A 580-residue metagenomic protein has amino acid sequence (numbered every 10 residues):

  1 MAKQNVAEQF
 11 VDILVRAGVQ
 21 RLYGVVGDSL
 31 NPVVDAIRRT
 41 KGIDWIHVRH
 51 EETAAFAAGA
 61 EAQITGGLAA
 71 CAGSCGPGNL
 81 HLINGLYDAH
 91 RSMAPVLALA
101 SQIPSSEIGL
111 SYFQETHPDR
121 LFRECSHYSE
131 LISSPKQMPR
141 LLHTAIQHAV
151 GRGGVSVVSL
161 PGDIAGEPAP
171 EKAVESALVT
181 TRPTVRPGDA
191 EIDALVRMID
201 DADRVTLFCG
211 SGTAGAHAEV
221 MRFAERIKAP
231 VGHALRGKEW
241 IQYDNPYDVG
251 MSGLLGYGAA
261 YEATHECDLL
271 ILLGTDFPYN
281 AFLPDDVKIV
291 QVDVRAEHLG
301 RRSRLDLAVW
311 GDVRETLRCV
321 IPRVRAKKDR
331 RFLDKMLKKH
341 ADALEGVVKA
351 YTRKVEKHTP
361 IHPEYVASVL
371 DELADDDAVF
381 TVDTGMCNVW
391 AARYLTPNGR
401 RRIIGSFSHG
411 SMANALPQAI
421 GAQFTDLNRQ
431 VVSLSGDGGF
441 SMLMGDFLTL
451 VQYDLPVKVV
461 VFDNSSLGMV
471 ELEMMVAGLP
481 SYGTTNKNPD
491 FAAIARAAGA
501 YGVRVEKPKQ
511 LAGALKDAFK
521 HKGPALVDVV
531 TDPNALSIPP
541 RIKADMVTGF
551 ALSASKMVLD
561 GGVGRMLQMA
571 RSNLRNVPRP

Functional and structural regions predicted by a protein language model:
A2-N5, K136, S159-L160, E171-A173 (+6 more regions): Phosphate/pyrophosphate-binding active-site segments
A7-F10, V15-A17, D28, V33-R38 (+3 more regions): Active-site diphosphate/adenylate-binding microenvironment
Q9-V19, A60-G66, H90, H148-R152 (+6 more regions): Glycine-rich phosphate/diphosphate-binding loops that line cofactor/substrate pockets in enzymes
P32-S105, A260-L269, D276-P278, V389-L467: Thiamine diphosphate
Q63, S211-V294, N398-N428, S441-G445 (+2 more regions): Glycine-rich, anion-gripping cofactor-binding loops and their flanking helix/strand elements in enzyme active sites
A100-L141, P183, G237-K339, L515 (+1 more regions): Glycine-rich, acidic loop regions that bind phosphate or pyrophosphate groups
E107-Q114, G300-W310, R314-V320, V379 (+1 more regions): Thiamine diphosphate
T116, M138, T144, H148-D201 (+2 more regions): Conformationally flexible catalytic loops at phosphate/diphosphate-handling active centers
